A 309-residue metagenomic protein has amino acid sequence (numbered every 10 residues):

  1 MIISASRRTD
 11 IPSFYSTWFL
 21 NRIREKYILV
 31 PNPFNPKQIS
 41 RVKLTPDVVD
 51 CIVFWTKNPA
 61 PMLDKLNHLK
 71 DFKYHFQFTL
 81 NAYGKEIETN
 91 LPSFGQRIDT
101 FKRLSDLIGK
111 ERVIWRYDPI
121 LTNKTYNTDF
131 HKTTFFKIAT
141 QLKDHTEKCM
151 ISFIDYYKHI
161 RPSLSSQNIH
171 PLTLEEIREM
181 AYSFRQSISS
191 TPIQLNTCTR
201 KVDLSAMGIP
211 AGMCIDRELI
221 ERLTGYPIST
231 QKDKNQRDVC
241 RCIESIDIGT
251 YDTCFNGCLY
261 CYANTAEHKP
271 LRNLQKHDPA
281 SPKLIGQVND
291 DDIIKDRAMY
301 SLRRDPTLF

Functional and structural regions predicted by a protein language model:
M1-I87, F94, D99-K110, E267-F309: Conserved Radical SAM active-site core
T9, N58, L80-G84, P119-L121 (+2 more regions): Active-site-proximal loop/turn and secondary-structure-junction residues that shape catalytic pockets, frequently
K57-P59, P162-S166: Auxiliary alpha/beta "docking" domains used to position bulky ligands
Y83-L91, P119-D129, L164-L172: Surface-exposed cleft-lining segments at the edges of enzyme active sites
Q96-S163, Y182-T199: Conserved C-terminal portion of the radical SAM core fold that forms the substrate/S-adenosylmethionine-binding
E175-R241: A C-terminal junction/extension of Radical SAM enzymes
D238, I246-A266: Local cysteine-cluster metal-coordination motifs and their immediate loop/turn environment, predominantly Fe-S cluster
